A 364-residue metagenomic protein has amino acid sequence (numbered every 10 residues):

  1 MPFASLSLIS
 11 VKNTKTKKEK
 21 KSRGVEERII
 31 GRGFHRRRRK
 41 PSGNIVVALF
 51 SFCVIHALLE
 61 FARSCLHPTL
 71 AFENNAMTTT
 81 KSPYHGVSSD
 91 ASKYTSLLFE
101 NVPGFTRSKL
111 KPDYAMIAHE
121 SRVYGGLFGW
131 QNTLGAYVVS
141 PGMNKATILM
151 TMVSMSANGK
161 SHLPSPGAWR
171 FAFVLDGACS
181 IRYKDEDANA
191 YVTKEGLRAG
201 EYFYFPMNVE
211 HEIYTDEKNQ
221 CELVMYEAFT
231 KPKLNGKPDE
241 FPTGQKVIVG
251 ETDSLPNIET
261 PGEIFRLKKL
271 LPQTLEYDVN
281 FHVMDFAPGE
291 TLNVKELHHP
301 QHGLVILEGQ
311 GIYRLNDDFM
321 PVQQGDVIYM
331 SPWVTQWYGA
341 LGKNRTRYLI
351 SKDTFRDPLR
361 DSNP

Functional and structural regions predicted by a protein language model:
M1-R38: Short, low-complexity, Lys/Arg-enriched N-terminal segments of secretory-pathway carbohydrate enzymes
N44-E60: N-terminal signal-anchor transmembrane helix specifying type II single-pass membrane topology of secretory-pathway
C65-A146, K218-Q220, F229-V279, P364: A short, N-terminal "cap"/entry segment at the start of jelly-roll beta-barrel domains of the cupin/DSBH fold
N132-Y137, T151-P166, H282-H298: Conserved short histidine dyad/triad with adjacent acidic residue
K145, M207-P232, P332-P358: Ligand-binding loop in jelly-roll beta-barrel domains
S161-L163, I181-R182, F205, H211-E217 (+4 more regions): Short beta-strand His + acidic residue motifs that chelate non-heme Fe in jelly-roll/DSBH and cupin folds
G167-D185, H299-I312, N316: Glycine- and acidic-residue-biased ligand/ion/polar-headgroup-sensing regions
E186-P206, D318-P332: Short acidic-glycine-tyrosine-enriched beta hairpin
